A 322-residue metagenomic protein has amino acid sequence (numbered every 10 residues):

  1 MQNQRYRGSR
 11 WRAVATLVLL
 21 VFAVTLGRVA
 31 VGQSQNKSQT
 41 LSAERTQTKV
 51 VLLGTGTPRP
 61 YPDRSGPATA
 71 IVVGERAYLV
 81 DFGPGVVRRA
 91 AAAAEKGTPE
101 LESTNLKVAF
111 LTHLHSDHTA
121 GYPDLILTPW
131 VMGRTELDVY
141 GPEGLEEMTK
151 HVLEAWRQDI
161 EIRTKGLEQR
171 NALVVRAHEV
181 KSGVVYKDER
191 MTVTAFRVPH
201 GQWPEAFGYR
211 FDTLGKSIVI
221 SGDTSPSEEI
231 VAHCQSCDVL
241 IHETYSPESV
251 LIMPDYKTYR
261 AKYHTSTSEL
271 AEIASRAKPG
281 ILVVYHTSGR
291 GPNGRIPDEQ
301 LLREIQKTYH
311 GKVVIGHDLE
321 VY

Functional and structural regions predicted by a protein language model:
Q2-R5, G32-V219, I230, P297 (+1 more regions): Binuclear metal-dependent hydrolase catalytic cores
N3-V18: Bacterial N-terminal signal peptides that target proteins for export
W11-A13, V29, T287: Hydrophobic alpha-helical segments, especially transmembrane helices and their immediate juxtamembrane helical caps
A15-G27: Bacterial N-terminal signal peptides
G208, S217, S225-E320: Cap/insert and terminal regions of metallo-dependent hydrolase folds
